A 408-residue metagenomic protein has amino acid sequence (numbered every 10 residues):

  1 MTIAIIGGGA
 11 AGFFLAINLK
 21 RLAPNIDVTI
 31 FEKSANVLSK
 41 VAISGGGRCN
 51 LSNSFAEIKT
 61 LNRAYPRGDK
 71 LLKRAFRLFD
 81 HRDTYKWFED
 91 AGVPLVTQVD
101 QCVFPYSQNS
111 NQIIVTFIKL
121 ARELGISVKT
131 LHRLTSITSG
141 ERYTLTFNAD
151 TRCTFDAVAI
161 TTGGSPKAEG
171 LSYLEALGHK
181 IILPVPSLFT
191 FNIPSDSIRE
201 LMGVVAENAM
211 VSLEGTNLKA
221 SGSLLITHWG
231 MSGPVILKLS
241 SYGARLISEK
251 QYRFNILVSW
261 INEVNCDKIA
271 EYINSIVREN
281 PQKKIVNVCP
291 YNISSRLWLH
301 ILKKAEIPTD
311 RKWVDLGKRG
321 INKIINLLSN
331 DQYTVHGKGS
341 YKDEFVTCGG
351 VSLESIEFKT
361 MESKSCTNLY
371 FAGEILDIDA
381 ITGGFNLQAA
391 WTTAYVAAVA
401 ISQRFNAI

Functional and structural regions predicted by a protein language model:
M1-A11: Beta1/beta-strand and adjacent pyrophosphate-binding region of the FAD-binding site in flavoprotein oxidoreductases
A4, K20-G46: Glycine-rich FAD pyrophosphate-binding loop
A4-I6, F31, L134, R152-S165 (+4 more regions): Short hydrophobic core segments
A35-V37, I43, L51, F55-I58 (+2 more regions): An anion/pyrophosphate-binding glycine-rich loop and adjacent beta-alpha core in soluble alpha-beta enzymes
G46-T97: Glycine-rich active-site loop/strand segments that organize a redox cofactor
T130, L299-D379: A glycine-rich dinucleotide-binding beta-alpha-beta segment and adjacent secondary-structure elements that constitute
T130-Y143: A conserved short coil-to-beta-strand element within the FAD-binding core of flavoproteins
T161-L177, D377-N406: A conserved FAD-binding loop/helix module that cradles the flavin
